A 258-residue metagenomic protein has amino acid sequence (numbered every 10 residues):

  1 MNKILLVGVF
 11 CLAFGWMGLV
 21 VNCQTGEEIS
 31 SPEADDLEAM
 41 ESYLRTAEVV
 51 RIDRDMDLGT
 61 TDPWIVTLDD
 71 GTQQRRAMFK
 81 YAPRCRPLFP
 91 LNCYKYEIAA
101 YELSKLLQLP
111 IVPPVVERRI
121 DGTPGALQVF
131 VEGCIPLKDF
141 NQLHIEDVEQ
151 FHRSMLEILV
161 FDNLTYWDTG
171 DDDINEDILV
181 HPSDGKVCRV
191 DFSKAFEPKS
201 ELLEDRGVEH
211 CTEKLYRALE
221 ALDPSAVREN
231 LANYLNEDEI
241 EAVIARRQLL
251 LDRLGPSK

Functional and structural regions predicted by a protein language model:
M1-I4: Positively charged n-region of N-terminal signal peptides that target proteins for export
G8-G18: Bacterial N-terminal signal peptides
V20-T25: Signal peptide processing junction and immediate N-terminal pro/mature segment of secreted/exported proteins
I29-L37: Juxta-kinase regulatory segment immediately upstream of eukaryotic protein kinase catalytic domains
R51-N141: Conserved ATP-binding subdomain of kinase catalytic cores across diverse folds
L91-I98, E149-S154, E237: Soluble non-cytosolic domains of exported or imported proteins
Y101-E102, L106-L109, R119-G122, G133-C134 (+1 more regions): Conserved kinase catalytic-core segment
H181-K258: C-terminal catalytic region of ATP-dependent kinase domains
